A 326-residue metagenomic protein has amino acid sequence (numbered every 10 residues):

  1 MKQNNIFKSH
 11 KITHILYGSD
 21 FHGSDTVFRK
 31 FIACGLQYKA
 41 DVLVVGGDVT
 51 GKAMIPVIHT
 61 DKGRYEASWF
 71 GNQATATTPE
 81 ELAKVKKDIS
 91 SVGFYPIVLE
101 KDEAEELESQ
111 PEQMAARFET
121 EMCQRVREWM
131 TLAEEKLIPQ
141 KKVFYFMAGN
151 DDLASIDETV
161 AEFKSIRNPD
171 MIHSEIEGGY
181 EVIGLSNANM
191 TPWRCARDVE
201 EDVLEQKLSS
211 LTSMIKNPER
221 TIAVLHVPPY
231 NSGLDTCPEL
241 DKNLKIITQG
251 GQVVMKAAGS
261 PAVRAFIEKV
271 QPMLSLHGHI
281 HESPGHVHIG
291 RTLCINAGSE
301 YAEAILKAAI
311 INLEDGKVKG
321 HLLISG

Functional and structural regions predicted by a protein language model:
N5-I15, S174-G184, K216-I222, V287-L293 (+1 more regions): Beta-strand-turn-beta hairpins that frame and shape the catalytic cleft of phosphate-ester-processing enzymes
D20, F28, L43, D48 (+7 more regions): Divalent metal-coordination and catalytic microenvironments
H22-T26, V49-M54, F146-D157, E175 (+4 more regions): Active-site environment of divalent metal-dependent phosphoester hydrolases
G23, H173-G178, C195, V199-E200 (+2 more regions): Binuclear metal-dependent phosphoesterase catalytic core
D25-K30, Y38, P218, I247 (+4 more regions): Catalytic phosphate/metal-binding cores of nucleic-acid and nucleotide-processing enzymes, i.e., regions that mediate
V27-E177: Core catalytic region of metal-dependent phosphoesterases/phosphodiesterases, especially metallo-beta-lactamase-like
E112-Q124, V224-Q271: Active-site-proximal segments of metal-dependent phosphoesterases and phosphodiesterases across multiple
G178-T221, D241-K242, V253-A258: Binuclear metal-dependent hydrolase catalytic cores centered on His/Asp/Glu-rich metal-binding motifs
